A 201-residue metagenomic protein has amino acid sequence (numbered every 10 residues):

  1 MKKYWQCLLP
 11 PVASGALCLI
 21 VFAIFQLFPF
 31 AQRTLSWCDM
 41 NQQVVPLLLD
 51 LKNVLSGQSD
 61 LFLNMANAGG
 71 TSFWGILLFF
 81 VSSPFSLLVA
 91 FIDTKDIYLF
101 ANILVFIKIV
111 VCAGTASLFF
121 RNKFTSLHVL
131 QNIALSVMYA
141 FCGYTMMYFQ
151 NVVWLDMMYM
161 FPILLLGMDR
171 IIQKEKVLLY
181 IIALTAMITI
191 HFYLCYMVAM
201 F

Functional and structural regions predicted by a protein language model:
M1-L27: Start-transfer (signal-anchor) and selected internal transmembrane alpha helices of multi-pass inner/ER membrane
M1-Q6, N122, Q173-E175: Positively charged n-region of N-terminal signal peptides that target proteins for export
K3, D60, S72, H128 (+1 more regions): Coil-to-alpha-helix initiation sites in intrinsically disordered, low-complexity, charged segments
G15-C18, V110-F119, V129-I172, K176-F201: Membrane-embedded helix bundles of polyisoprenyl
C18-A113, V137-M158: Membrane-interface coil-to-helix junctions
I24-Q26, I92, F120-F124, G167-Q173: Structural signal for the C-terminal ends of transmembrane alpha-helices and the immediately following loop
F100-I103, F124-V129: Alpha-helical transmembrane segments with an aromatic anchor "belt"
